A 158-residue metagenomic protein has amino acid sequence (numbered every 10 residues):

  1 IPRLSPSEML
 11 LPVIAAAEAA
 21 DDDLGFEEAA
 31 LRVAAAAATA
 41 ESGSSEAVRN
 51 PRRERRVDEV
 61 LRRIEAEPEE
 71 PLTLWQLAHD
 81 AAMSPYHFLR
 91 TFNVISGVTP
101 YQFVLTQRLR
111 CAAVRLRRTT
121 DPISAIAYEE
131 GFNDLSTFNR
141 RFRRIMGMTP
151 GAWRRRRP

Functional and structural regions predicted by a protein language model:
I1-A81, V94-T106: Short, Lys/Arg-enriched, Trp-marked, Pro/Gly-tolerant hinge/linker segments that flank
A35, T39, V114, R140: Short, well-ordered alpha-helices that flank and scaffold nucleotide-derived cofactor binding pockets
E59-R110, A127-A152, R156: Basic/polar phosphate-binding segments, predominantly the helix-turn-helix DNA-binding elements of transcriptional
P71, T120-D121: Residue at a beta-strand N-cap/secondary-structure junction
D121-P122, T137: Residue-level recognition of oxygen-bearing side chains
